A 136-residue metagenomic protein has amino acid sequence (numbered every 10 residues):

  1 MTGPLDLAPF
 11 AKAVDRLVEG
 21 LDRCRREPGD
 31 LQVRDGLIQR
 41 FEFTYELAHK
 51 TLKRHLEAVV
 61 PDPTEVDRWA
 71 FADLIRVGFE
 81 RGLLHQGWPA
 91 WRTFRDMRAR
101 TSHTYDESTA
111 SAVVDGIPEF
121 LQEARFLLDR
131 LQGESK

Functional and structural regions predicted by a protein language model:
M1-K136: Solvent-exposed interaction patches of small proteins and small membrane subunits
